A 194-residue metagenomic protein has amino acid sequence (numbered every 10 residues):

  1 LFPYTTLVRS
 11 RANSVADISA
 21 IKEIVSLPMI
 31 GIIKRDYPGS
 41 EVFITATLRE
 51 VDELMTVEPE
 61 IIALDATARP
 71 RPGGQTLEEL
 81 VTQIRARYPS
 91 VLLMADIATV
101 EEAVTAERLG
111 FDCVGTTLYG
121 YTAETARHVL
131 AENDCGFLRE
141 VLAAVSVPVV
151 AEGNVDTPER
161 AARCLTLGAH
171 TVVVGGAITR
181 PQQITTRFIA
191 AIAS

Functional and structural regions predicted by a protein language model:
L1-L7: Short, small-residue-biased leader/transition segments that mark boundaries at the very start of proteins
V8-S10, M29-I32, I62-L64, L93-A95 (+3 more regions): Hydrophobic faces of well-ordered beta-strands that scaffold small-molecule active sites in alpha/beta enzyme cores
R11-I30, E41-R49, A66-I84, V100-T105 (+3 more regions): Active-site-adjacent beta->alpha loops and helix N-cap segments on the catalytic face of soluble alpha/beta enzymes
V25-G39, R85-A98, L142-E152: Short beta-strand/loop segments at the ligand-binding rim of alpha/beta enzyme cores
V25-M29, V57-I61, R87-S90, R108-G115 (+3 more regions): Glycine-enriched alpha-helix->loop->beta-strand junction motifs that scaffold or abut catalytic
G39-L54, A98-D112, V147, A151 (+1 more regions): Catalytic cores of alpha/beta
V51-I62, T67: A generic tandem-repeat structural signature
